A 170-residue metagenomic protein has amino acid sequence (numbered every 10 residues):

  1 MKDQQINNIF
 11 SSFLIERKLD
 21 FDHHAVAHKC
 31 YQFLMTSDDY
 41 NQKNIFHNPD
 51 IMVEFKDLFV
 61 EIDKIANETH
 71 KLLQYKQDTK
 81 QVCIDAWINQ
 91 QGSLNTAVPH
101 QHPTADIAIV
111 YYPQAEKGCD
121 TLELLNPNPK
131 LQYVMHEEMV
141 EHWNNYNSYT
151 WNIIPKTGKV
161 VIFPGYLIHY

Functional and structural regions predicted by a protein language model:
M1-T79, W87, T96, T121: Non-heme Fe(II)/2-oxoglutarate
F21, N128, L167: A broadly conserved detector of short glycine/acidic/proline-rich loop/turn motifs that flank catalytic sites and bind
I62-T69, W151, K156, H169: Hydrophobic, well-ordered secondary-structure segments that either form specific early membrane-associated helices used
C83-I84, N89-Q91: Short, low-complexity, charged/polar segments at coil/turn and helix-coil boundaries
I84, A105-I107, L167: Hydrophobic core residues within well-ordered beta-strands of beta-rich domains
W87, H100-H102, H169: Histidine-centered active-site/metal-ligand motif
Q91-I162: Catalytic core of non-heme Fe(II) oxygenases with the double-stranded beta-helix
N95-T96, Y166-Y170: Histidine-centered metal-chelating micro-motifs
